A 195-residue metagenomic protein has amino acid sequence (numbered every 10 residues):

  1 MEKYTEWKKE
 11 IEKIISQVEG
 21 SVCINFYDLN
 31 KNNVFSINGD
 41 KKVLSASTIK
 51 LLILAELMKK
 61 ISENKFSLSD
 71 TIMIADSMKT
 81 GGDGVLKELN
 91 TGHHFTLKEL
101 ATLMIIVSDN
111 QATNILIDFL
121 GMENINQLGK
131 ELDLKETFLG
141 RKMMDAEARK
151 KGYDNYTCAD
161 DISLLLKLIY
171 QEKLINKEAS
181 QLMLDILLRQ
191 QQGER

Functional and structural regions predicted by a protein language model:
M1-K41: Beta-lactamase-like hydrolase cores
V18-S21, I117-L174: Mid-domain, small-residue-enriched loop/turn segments at the edges of structured enzyme/sensor domains
N32, L44-I72: Active-site SXXK
S36-L44, L86, N90, L97 (+1 more regions): A short glycine/serine-rich beta->alpha loop
A55-E63, I106, D118, L164-Q171: Short glycine/serine- and small hydrophobic-enriched flexible loop segments
E63-L89: Short, glycine/proline-biased beta-turn/loop segments that scaffold the active-site neighborhood
T80-N114, N155: Conserved catalytic neighborhood of penicillin-recognizing serine enzymes
K167-R195: Conserved active-site loop region of the serine DD-peptidase/beta-lactamase
